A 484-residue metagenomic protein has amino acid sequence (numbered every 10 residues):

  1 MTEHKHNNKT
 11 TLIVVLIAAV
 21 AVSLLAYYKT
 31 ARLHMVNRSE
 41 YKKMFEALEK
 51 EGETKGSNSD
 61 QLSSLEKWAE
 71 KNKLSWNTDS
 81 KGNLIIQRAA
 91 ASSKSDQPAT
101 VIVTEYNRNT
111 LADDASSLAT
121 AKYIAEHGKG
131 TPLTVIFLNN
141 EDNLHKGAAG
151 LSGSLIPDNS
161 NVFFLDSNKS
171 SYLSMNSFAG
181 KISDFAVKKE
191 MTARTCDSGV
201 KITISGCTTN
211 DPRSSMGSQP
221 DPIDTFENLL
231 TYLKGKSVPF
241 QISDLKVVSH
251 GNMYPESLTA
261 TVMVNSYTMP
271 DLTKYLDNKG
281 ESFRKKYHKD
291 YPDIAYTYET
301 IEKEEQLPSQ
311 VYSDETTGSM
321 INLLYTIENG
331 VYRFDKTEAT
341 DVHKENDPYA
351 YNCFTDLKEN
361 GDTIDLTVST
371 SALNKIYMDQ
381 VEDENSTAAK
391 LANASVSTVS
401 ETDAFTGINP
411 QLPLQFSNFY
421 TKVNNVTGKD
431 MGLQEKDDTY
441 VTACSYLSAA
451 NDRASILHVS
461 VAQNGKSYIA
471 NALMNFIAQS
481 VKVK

Functional and structural regions predicted by a protein language model:
M1-N7: N-terminal Lys/Arg-rich, disordered targeting/topogenic segments
I13-A26: Hydrophobic membrane-insertion alpha-helices, especially the h-region of bacterial N-terminal signal peptides
K29-A112: Acidic/His- and Gly-rich active-site-bordering loop/insert found across diverse amide/peptide-bond hydrolases
V103-E105, F137, V162-D166, T203-S205 (+1 more regions): Short beta-strand segments
N109-C196, N210-G217, T231, N329-C353 (+2 more regions): Acidic/histidine-rich catalytic neighborhood of metal-dependent amide-processing enzymes
R194-D197, S215-K246, N252-M253, M263-Y351: Acidic-enriched catalytic cores of C-N bond-cleaving enzymes acting on peptides and small amides
I204-G206, V262-S266, V368-A372, V461: Short beta-strand-to-loop capping motifs
I301-C353, K358-G361, T367-D383, S395-K484: An extended, acidic, His-containing surface patch that forms the Zn2+-binding/catalytic region of metallohydrolases
